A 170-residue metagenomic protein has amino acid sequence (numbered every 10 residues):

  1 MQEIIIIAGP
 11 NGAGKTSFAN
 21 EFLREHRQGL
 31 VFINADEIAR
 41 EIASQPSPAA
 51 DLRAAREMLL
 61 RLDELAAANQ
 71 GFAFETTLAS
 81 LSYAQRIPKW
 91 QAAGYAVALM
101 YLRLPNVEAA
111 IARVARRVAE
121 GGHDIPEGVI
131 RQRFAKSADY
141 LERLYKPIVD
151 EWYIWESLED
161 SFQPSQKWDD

Functional and structural regions predicted by a protein language model:
M1-I5, A68-Q70: Pre-Walker A (Motif I) flank of P-loop NTPase domains
P10: P-loop (Walker A) phosphate-binding loop of NTP-binding proteins
G14: Conserved glycine(s) of the Walker
S17-Q70: Conserved substrate/cofactor phosphate-moiety recognition/catalytic segment in nucleotide-dependent phosphotransferases
E25, E37-A39, A79, R103-A109 (+1 more regions): Conserved nucleotide-binding/hydrolysis micro-motifs of P-loop NTPases
R53-L104, S137-Y140, Y145, Y153: Glycine-rich phosphate-binding loop used to anchor ATP phosphates in small-molecule kinases, encompassing both
Y95-L141: A glycine- and Lys/Arg-enriched "phosphate-lid" helix/loop adjacent to the NTP-binding pocket of small-molecule kinases
R143-D170: NTP-dependent small-molecule kinase module
